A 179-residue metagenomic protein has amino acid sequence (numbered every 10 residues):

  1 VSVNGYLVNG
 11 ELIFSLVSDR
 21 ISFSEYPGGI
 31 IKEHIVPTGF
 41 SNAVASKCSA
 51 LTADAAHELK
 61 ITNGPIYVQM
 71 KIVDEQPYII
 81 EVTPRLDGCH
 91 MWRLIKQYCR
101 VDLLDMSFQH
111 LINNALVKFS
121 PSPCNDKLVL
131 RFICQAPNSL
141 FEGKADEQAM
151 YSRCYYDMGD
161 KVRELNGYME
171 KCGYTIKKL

Functional and structural regions predicted by a protein language model:
V1-D74: Internal nucleotide-binding/catalytic subdomain
G5, Q76-L86: A short beta-strand motif that forms the metal-chelation/ATP-contact edge of phosphoryl-transfer active sites
E11-I13, F23-E25, G88-H90, N138-F141: Residue-level signal for secondary-structure boundary sites
L12-F14, I30-K32, I79, S139-A145 (+1 more regions): A broad structural signal for short, well-ordered beta-strand segments within beta-sheet-rich domains
L16-D19, E81, Q135: Pocket-edge structural micro-motifs
S46-V68, T83-N138: Active-site "cap" helix and flanking loop/linker of ATP-utilizing ligase/carboxylase catalytic domains
I72-Y78, M169-K171: A short, glycine/Asx- and small/polar-enriched loop/turn that sits immediately N-terminal to a beta-strand
M106-L179: Peripheral (often C-terminal) accessory segments that flank ATP-dependent C-N-forming ligase machineries
